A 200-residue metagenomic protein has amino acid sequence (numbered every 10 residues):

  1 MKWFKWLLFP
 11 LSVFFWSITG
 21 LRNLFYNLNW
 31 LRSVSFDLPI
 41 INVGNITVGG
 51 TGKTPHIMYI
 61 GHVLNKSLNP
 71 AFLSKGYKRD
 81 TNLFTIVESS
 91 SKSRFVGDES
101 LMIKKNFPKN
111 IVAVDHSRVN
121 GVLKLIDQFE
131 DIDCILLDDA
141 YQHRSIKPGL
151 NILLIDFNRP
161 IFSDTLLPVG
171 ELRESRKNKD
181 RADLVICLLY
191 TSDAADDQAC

Functional and structural regions predicted by a protein language model:
M1, G50-T51, A182: Membrane-proximal helical "anchor" segments flanking the first transmembrane region of inner-membrane enzymes
M1-K5, K66, D131: Short, Lys/Arg-enriched, disordered terminal segments
M1-P39: A transmembrane-helix-recognition feature enriched in membrane-embedded lipid enzymes and envelope glyco-/phospholipid
Y26, G61, L123-D127: Generic structural signal for well-ordered alpha-helical scaffold segments
L28-K78, L83-F84: Walker A (P-loop) phosphate-binding motif
Y77, N82-N106, N110-L189: Phosphate/Mg2+-binding loops and adjacent switch elements in nucleotide/diphosphate-handling enzyme cores
Y190-C200: Single conserved hydrophobic/aromatic residue that forms the stacking wall/gate of nucleotide- or nucleobase-binding
